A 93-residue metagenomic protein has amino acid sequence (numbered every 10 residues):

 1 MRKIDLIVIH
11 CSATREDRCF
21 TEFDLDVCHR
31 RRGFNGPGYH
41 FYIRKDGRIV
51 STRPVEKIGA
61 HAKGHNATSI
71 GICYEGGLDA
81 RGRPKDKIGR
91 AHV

Functional and structural regions predicted by a protein language model:
R2-R90: Active-site-adjacent loop/helix surface patches within enzyme catalytic domains that shape the substrate-binding cleft
